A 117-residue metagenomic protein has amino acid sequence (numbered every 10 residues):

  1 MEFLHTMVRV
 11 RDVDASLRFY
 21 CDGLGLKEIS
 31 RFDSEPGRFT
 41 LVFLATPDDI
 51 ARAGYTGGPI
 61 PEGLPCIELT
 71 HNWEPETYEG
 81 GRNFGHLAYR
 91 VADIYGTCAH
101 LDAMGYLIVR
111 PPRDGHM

Functional and structural regions predicted by a protein language model:
M1-L4: Extreme N-terminal starter segment of soluble prokaryotic enzymes
V8-L64, A103, R113-M117: Core segments of cupin and vicinal oxygen chelate
V10-A15, G63-L64, E68-M117: Vicinal oxygen chelate
